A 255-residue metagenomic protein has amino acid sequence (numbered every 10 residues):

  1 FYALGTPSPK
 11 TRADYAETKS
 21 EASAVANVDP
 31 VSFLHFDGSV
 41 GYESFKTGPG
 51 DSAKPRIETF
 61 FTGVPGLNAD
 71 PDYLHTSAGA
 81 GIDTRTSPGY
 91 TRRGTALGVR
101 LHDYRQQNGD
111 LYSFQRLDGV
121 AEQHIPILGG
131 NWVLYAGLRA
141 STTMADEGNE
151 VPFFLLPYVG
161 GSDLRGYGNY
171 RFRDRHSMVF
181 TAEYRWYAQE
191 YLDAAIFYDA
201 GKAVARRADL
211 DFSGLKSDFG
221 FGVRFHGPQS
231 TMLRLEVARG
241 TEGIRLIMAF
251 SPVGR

Functional and structural regions predicted by a protein language model:
F1-D72, S77, Y158, R171-D174 (+2 more regions): Gram-negative/organellar outer-membrane beta-barrel architecture
F1-P7, G48-I57, T91-R93, N108-Q115 (+3 more regions): Outer-membrane beta-barrel translocator domains and adjoining extracellular loop/strand segments of Gram-negative
D29-F33, R85-S87, P126-G130, Y187-Y191 (+2 more regions): Outer-membrane beta-barrel channels and translocator barrels
T59-A69, Y73-Q189, I196-F197, V204: C-terminal outer-membrane beta-barrel translocator/porin domains of Gram-negative envelope proteins and their
Y170, D174, D209-L215, G227 (+1 more regions): Short amphipathic alpha-helical interaction segments
Y198-G201, S213-D218: Small/polar glycine-rich anion-binding or flexible loop at a beta-alpha turn
G220-V223: ATP phosphate-binding glycine-rich loop and adjacent ATP-lid/helix-beta elements within ATP-binding kinase/ATPase
